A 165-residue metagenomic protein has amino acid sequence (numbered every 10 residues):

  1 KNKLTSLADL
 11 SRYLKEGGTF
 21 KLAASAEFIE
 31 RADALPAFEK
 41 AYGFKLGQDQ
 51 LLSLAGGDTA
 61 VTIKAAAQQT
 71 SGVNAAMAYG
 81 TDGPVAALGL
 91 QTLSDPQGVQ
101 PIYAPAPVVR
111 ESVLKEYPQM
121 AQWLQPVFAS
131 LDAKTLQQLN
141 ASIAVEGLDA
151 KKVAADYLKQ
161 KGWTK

Functional and structural regions predicted by a protein language model:
K1, P96, Y103-P118: A bilobed periplasmic-binding-protein/Venus flytrap-type ligand-binding module shared by bacterial periplasmic
K1-K21, A129-A133: A conserved helix-loop-strand patch within extracytoplasmic ligand-binding domains of the periplasmic binding
K21-F28, Q50-S53, R110-E111, Q138-G147: Second-shell loop/turn segments in exported
S25, Q69-G83, Y103, R110-E111: Beta->alpha turn/N-cap motifs
I29-D33, A37-A41, P118-K165: An extracytoplasmic/periplasmic, membrane-proximal ligand-sensing/linker region
P36, K40-A41, L52-A76: Short helices/loops that flank or line small-molecule/ion binding pockets
K45-G47, T70-N74, G83-Q97: Ligand-binding "clamshell"
A60-A65, G80-G89: Pocket-flanking alpha-helical
